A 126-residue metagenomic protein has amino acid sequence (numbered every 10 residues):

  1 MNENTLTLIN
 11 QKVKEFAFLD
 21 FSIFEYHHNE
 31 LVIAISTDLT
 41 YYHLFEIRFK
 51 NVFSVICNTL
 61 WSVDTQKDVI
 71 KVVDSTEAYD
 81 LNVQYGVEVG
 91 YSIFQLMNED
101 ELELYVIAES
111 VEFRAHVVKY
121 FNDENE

Functional and structural regions predicted by a protein language model:
M1-E126: Surface-exposed, interaction-prone regions used to assemble/regulate multi-protein complexes
